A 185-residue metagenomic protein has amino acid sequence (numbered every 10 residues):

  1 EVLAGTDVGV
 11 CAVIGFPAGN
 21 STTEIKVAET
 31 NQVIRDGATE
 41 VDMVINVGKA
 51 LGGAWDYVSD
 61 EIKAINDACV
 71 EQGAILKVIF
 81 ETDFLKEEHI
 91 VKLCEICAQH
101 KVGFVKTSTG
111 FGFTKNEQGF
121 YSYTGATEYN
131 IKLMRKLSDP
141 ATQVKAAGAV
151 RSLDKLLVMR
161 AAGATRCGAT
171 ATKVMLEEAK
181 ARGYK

Functional and structural regions predicted by a protein language model:
E1-V144, R151-K185: Alpha/beta enzyme core
